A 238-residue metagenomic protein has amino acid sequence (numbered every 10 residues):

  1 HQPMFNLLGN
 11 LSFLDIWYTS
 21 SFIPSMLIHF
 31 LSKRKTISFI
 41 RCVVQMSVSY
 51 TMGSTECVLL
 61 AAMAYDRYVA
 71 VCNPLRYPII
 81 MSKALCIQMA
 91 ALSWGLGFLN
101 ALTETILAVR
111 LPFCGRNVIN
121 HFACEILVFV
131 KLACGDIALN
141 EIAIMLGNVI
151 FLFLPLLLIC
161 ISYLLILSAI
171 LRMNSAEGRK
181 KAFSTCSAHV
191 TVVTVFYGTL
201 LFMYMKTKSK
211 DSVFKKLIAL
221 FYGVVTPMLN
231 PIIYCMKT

Functional and structural regions predicted by a protein language model:
H1-T238: Transmembrane helical core of 7TM receptor-like proteins
